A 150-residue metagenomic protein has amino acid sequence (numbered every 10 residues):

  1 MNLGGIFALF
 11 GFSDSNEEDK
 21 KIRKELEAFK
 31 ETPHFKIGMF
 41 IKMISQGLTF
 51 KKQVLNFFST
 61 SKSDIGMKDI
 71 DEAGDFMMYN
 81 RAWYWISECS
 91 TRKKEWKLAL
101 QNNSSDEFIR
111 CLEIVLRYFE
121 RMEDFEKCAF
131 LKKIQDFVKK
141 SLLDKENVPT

Functional and structural regions predicted by a protein language model:
M1-E120, K133-T150: Long, low-complexity, acidic Ser/Pro- and Gly-enriched intrinsically disordered regions in large eukaryotic
